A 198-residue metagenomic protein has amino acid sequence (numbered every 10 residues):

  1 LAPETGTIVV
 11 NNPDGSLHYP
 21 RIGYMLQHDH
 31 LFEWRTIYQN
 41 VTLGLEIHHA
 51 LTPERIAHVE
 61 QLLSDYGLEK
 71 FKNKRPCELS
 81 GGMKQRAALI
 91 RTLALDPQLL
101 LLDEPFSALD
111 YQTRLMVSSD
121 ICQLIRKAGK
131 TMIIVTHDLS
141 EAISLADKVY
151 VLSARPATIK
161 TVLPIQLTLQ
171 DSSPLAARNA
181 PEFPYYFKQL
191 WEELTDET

Functional and structural regions predicted by a protein language model:
P3-H18: Conserved ABC transporter NBD signature motif
Q27-W34, D138: Catalytic "switch" loops of ABC-type ATPases
Y38-E46, I56, P164: Short helical segment in ABC ATPase nucleotide-binding domains corresponding to the A-loop/adjacent helical element
R75-L79, M83: Conserved ABC ATPase signature
L89: Hydrophobic anchor residue at the start of the ABC signature
A94-Q98: A short, proline-enriched helix->beta-strand linker immediately N-terminal to the Walker B motif in ABC-type P-loop
L100-D103: Catalytic Walker B motif of ABC-type/P-loop ATPase nucleotide-binding domains
